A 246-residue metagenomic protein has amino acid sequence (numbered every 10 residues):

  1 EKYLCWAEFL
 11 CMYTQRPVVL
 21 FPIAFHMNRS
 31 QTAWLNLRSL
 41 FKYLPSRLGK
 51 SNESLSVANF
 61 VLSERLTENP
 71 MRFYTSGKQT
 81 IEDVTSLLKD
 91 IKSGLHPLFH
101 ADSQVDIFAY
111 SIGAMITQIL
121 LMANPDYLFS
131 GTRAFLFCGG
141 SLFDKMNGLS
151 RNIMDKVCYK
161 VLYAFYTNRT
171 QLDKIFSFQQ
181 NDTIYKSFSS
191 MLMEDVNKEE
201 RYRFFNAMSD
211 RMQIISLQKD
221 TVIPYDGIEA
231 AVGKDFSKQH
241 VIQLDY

Functional and structural regions predicted by a protein language model:
E1-G49: Short, surface-exposed "cap/lid" segments of acyl-processing enzymes
C5, D90, I119-A123: Active-site signature of alpha/beta-hydrolase-fold catalytic machinery across serine- and Asp/Cys-nucleophile hydrolases
P17-P22, D106-A109, F135-L136, I214: A structural signal for short, well-ordered beta-strand segments and their strand-loop junctions that often border
S30-W34, M146-S150, D226-G227: Short aromatic-enriched loop/helix-cap "lid" or pocket-rim segments at secondary-structure transitions that line
N36-P97: Alpha/beta-hydrolase active-site loop
L95, D102-S103, Q118-Q180: Hydrolase active-site cap/lid region
I107-T117: Gly/Ala-rich beta-loop-alpha elbow adjacent to hydrolase catalytic centers
M154-Y246: Serine-hydrolase catalytic core
